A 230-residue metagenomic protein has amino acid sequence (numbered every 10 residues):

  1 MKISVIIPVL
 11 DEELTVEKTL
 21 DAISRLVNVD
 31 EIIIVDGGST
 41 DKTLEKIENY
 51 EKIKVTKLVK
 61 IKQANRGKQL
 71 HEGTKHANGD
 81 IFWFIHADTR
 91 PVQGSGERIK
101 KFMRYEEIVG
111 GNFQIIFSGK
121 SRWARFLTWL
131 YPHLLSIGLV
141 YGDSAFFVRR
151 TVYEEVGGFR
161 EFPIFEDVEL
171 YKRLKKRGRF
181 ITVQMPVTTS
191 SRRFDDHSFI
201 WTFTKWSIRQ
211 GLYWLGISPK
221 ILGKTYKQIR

Functional and structural regions predicted by a protein language model:
D11-R25: Short, well-formed alpha-helical segments that are part of the catalytic scaffolds of diverse glycosyltransferases
A22, D36-L44, T89: A conserved acidic beta->alpha catalytic loop
D30-G38, V59: Short beta-strand/loop segment that forms part of the nucleotide-sugar
K42, A87-K101, K172: Acidic donor-binding/catalytic loop of UDP-sugar-dependent glycosyltransferases, especially processive GT2
I61-A77: Glycine-rich, basic loop-to-helix element that forms the pyrophosphate-binding segment of sugar-nucleotide handling
F82: Short aromatic/hydrophobic "clamp" motif used to bind/position activated sugar donors
G94-R122: Conserved donor NDP-sugar-binding/catalytic core segment of glycosyltransferases
K172-R230: Hydrophobic helical membrane-anchoring modules
